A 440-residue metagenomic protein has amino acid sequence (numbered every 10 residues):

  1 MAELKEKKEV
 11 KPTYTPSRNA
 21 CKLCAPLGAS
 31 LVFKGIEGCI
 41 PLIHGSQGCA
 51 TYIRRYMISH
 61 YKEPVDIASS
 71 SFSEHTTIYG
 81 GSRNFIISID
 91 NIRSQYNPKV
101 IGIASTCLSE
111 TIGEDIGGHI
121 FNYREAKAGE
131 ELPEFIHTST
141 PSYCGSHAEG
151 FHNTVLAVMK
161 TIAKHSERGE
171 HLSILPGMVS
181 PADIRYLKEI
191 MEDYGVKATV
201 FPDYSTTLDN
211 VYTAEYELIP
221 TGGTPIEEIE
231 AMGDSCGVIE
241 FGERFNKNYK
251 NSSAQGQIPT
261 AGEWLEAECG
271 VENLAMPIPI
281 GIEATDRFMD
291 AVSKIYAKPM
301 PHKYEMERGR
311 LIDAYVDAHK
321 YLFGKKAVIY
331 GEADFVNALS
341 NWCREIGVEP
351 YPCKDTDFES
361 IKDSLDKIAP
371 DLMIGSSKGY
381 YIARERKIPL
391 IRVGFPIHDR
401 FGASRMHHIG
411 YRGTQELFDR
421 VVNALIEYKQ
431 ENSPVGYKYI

Functional and structural regions predicted by a protein language model:
M1-I440: An N-terminal assembly and electron-transfer interface module characteristic of large anaerobic redox and radical
